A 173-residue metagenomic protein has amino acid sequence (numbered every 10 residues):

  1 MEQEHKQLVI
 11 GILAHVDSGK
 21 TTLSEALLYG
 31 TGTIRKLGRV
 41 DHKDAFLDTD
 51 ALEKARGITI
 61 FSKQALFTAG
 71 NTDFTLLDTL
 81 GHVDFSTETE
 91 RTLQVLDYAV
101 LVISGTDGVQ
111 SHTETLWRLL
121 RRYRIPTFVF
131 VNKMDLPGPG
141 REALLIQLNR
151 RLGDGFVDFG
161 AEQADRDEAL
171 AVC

Functional and structural regions predicted by a protein language model:
M1-I103, V109, L152, F156-D158: P-loop NTPase switch module centered on the Walker A-proximal segment
M1-S18, K36, G105-C173: P-loop NTPase catalytic nucleotide-binding module
